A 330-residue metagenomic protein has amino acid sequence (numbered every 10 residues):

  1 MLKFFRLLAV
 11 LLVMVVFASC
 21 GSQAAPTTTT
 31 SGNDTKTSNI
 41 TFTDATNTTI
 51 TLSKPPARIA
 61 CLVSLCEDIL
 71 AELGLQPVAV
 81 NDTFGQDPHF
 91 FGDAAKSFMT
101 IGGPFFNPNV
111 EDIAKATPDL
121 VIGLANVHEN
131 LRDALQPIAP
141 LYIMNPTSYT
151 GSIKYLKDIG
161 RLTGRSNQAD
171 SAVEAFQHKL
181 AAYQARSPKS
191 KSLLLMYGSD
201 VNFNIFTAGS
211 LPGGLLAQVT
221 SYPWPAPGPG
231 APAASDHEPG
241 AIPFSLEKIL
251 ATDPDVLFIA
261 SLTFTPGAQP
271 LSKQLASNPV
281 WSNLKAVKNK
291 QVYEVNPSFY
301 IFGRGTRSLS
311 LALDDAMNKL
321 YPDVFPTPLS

Functional and structural regions predicted by a protein language model:
L2-K3, C20-L65, Q168-M196, S261 (+1 more regions): Bacterial Sec-exported substrate-binding components of ABC uptake systems
V15-S19: C-terminal motif of bacterial Sec signal peptides marking the signal peptidase cleavage site
A45-N47, I101-V110, S235-S245: Short helix-initiation/N-cap motifs at beta->coil->alpha
R58-L73, A169-P227, A231-A233: Basic- and aromatic-lined ligand-binding clefts that recognize polyanionic substrates
V63-D112, A116, L120: A short, structured surface patch at a secondary-structure boundary
G85-P88, H128-N130, N145-D158, S192-A217 (+2 more regions): Extracytoplasmic ligand-binding site segments that recognize negatively charged/polar headgroups
V110, A114-G123, P140, L246-I259: Proline-aspartate-enriched helix->loop->beta-strand connector
V256-S330: Structured C-terminal subdomain patch of bacterial secreted/periplasmic proteins
